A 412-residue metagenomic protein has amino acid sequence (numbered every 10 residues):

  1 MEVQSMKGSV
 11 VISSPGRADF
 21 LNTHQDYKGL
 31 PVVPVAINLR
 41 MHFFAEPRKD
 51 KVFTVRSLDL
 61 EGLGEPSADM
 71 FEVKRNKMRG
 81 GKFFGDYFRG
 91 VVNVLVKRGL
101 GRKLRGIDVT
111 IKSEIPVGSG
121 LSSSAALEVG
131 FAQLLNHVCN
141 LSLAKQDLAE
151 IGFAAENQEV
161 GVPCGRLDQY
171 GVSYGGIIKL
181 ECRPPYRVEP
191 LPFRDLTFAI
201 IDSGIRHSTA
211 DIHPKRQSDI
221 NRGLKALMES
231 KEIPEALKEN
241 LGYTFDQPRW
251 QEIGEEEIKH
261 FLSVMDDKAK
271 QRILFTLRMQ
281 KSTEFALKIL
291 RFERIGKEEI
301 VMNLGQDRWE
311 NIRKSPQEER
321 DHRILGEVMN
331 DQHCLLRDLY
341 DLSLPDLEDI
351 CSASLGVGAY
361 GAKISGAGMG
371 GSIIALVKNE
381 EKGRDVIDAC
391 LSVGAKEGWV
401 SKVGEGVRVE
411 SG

Functional and structural regions predicted by a protein language model:
E2-R17, L21, H42-D86, V96-K97 (+3 more regions): C-terminal nucleotide
G8, Y27-P31, E72-G81, S113-L121 (+3 more regions): A short glycine/serine-rich beta->alpha loop
A36-L39, L121-L141, I374: DPxDG-like acidic metal-binding loop motif
V55-R56, R105-K112, L143-A154, E327-V328 (+1 more regions): Beta-strand segments within the central parallel beta-sheet cores of soluble alpha/beta enzyme folds
V92-V117: Glycine- and acidic-rich phosphate- and metal-coordinating loops
K97-G106, L135-I151, N379-S392: Phosphate-handling active-site elements
S142-R187, A362-S365: Alpha/beta catalytic cores of group-transfer enzymes, especially the acyltransferase/condensing modules of polyketide
